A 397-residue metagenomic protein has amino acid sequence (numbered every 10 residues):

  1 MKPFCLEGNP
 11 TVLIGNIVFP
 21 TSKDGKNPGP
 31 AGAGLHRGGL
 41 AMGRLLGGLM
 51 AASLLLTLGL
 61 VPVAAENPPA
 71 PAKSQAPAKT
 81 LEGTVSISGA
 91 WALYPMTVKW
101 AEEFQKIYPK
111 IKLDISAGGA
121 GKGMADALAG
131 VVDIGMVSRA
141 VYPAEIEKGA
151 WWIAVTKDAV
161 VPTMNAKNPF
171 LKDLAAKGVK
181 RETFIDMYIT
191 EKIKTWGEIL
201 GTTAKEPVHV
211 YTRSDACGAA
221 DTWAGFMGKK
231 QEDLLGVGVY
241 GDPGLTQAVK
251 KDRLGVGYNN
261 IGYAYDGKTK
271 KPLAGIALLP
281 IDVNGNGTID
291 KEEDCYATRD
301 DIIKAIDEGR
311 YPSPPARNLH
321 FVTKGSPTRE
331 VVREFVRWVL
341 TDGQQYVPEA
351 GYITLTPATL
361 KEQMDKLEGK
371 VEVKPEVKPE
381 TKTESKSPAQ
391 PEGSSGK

Functional and structural regions predicted by a protein language model:
K2, V18-T21, V61: Short, low-complexity, intrinsically disordered N-terminal modules that encode targeting/processing signals
P28-A33, L40, T381-T383: Low-complexity, intrinsically disordered Ser/Thr/Pro- and acidic-rich segments
L35-M50: Bacterial N-terminal signal peptides that target proteins for export
G48-G59: Bacterial N-terminal signal peptides
A65-L128, D133, V137-I146, W151-A154 (+2 more regions): Exported/periplasmic ABC-transporter solute-binding proteins
